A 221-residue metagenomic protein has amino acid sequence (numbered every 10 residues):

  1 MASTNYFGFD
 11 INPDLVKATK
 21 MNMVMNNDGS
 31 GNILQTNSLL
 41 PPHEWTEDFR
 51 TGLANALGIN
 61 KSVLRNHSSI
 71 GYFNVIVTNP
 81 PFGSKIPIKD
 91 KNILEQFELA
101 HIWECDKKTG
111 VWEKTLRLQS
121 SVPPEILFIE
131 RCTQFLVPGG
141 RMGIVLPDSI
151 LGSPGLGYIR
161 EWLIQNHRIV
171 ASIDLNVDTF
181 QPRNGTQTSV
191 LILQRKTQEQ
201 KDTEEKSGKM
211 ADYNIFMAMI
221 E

Functional and structural regions predicted by a protein language model:
M1: Conserved SAM-binding loop of SAM-dependent methyltransferases across substrates and taxa, primarily the Class I
Y6-D10: Conserved SAM-binding motif I beta-strand of class I
D14-A18: Short alpha-helix immediately C-terminal to the canonical SAM-binding loop
M23: Conserved hydrophobic residues forming the short capping helix/wall of the S-adenosyl-L-methionine
G29-S38: Conserved SAM-binding strand-loop segment of SAM-dependent methyltransferases
L39-H43, K61: Short loop/turn elements that flank and shape the SAM/SAH-binding pocket of Class I
E47-R50, A54-E221: A conserved structural/catalytic subdomain of Rossmann-like adenosyl-cofactor enzymes
